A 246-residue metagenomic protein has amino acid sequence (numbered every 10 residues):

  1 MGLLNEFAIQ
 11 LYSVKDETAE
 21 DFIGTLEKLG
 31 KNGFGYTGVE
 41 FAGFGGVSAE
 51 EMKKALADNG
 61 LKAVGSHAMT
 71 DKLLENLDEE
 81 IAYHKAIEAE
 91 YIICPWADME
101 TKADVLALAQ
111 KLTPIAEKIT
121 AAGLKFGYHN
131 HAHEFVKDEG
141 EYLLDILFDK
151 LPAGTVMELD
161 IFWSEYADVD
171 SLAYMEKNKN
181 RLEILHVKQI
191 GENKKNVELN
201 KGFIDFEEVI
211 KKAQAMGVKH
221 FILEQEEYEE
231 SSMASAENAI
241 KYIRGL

Functional and structural regions predicted by a protein language model:
M1-N32, G45, E50-E51, A57 (+4 more regions): Histidine-acidic metal/acid-base catalytic patches
A8, G38-E40, G65-H67, I93 (+4 more regions): Conserved beta-strand positions in the central sheet of alpha/beta enzyme cores
A8-E20, S66-L73, D98-D104: Active-site mouth loops of central-metabolism enzymes
L11, F41-G43, A68, W96 (+3 more regions): Short glycine-centered, acidic/aromatic-flanked micro-motifs in structured strand/loop junctions that mark active-site
E27, G35-G38, A55, T70-V156 (+2 more regions): Active-site acidic/histidine proton-transfer and metal-coordination neighborhood in alpha/beta enzyme cores
